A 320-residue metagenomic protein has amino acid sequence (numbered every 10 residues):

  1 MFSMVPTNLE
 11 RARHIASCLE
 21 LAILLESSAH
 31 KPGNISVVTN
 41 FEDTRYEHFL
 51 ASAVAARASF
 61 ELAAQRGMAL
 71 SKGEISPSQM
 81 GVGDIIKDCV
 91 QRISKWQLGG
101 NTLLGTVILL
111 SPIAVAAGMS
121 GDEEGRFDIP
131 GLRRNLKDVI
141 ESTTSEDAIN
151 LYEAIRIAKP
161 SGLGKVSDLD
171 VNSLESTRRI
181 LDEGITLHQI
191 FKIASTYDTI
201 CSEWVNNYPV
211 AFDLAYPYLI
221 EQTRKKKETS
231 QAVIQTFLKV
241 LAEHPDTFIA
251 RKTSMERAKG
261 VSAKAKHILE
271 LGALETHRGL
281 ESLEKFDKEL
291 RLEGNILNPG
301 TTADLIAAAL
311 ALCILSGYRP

Functional and structural regions predicted by a protein language model:
M1-M80, A117-G294, C313-P320: Phosphate-rich cofactor/ligand-interacting catalytic cores and adjacent structured alpha/beta frameworks
I75-Q97: Active-site cofactor/substrate anionic-group-binding motifs, chiefly glycine- and Lys/Arg-rich phosphate-binding loops
G83-V90, V107-L110, R133: Generic internal hydrophobic packing segments that stabilize the cores of diverse globular domains
I85, G105-L109, L151, T229-T236 (+1 more regions): Residue-level detector of well-ordered alpha-helical segments, enriched for hydrophobic/aromatic packing positions
Q91, S111-V115, K137: A broadly conserved amphipathic alpha-helix scaffold signal in soluble, globular proteins
Q91-L104, A117-S120: Acidic catalytic motifs of isoprenoid enzymes
Q97-P112, N295-A311: Conserved phosphate/anionic-ligand binding catalytic regions in large, soluble enzymes, centered on
